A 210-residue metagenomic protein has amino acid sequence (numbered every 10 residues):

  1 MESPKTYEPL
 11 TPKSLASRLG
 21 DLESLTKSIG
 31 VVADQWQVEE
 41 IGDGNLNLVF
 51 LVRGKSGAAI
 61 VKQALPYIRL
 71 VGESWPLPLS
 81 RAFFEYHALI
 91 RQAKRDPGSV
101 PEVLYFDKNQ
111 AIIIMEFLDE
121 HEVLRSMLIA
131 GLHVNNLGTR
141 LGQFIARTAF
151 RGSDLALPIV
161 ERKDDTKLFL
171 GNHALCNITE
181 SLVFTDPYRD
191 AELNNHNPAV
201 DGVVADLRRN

Functional and structural regions predicted by a protein language model:
M1-E23, G131-G142, A146-F150: An N-terminal domain-start capping segment
M1-S17, E116, V160-N210: Active-site catalytic-loop/activation-segment of kinase and kinase-like phosphoryl-transfer enzymes
E2, D34, S74-P76: Nucleic acid-processing catalytic cores of prokaryotic defense/repair systems
G20-A33: A short, low-complexity linker immediately N-terminal to eukaryotic Hanks-type protein kinase catalytic domains
V31-G54: ATP-binding glycine-rich phosphate-binding loop
W36, P101-E102, D164: Residue-level recognition of the N-termini of beta-strands and the immediately preceding loop/turn
W36-E39, P76, R209-N210: Short, P/G- and charge-enriched loop/turn segments at secondary-structure junctions
L51-V160: ATP-binding pocket architecture of kinase catalytic cores
